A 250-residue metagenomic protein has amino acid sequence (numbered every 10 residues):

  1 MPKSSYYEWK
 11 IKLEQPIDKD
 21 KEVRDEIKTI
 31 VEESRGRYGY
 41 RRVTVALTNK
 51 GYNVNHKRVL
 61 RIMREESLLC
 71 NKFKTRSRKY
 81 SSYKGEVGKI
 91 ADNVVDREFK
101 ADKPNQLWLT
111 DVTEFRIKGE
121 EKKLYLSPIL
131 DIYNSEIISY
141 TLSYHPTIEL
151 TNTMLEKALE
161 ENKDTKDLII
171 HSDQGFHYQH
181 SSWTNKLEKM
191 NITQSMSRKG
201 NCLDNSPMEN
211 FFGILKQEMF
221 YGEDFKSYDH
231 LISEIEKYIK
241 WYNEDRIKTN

Functional and structural regions predicted by a protein language model:
K3-K103, N201: Basic, flexible linker segments flanking DNA-binding modules in nucleic acid-interacting mobile-element proteins
S4, E136, T249: Glycine-centered loop/turn positions within well-structured domains that cap or flank conserved ligand/cofactor-binding
K12, P146, K248: Flexible, active-site-proximal loop/turn residues at the rims of small-molecule/cofactor binding pockets and catalytic
Q15, Y178-Q179, N250: Short catalytic/ligand-binding loop motif for oxyanion handling, primarily in non-cytosolic enzymes, centered on
I27, S81-S82, A158-E160, N250: Juxtamembrane/interface motifs at transmembrane-helix termini
N53-H56, E66-C70, E86-I90, V94-L126 (+2 more regions): RNase H-like DDE/DDD metal-dependent nuclease/strand-transfer catalytic core used by mobile genetic elements
W241-N250: Charged, gly/pro-enriched flexible loop segments at helix/strand junctions
